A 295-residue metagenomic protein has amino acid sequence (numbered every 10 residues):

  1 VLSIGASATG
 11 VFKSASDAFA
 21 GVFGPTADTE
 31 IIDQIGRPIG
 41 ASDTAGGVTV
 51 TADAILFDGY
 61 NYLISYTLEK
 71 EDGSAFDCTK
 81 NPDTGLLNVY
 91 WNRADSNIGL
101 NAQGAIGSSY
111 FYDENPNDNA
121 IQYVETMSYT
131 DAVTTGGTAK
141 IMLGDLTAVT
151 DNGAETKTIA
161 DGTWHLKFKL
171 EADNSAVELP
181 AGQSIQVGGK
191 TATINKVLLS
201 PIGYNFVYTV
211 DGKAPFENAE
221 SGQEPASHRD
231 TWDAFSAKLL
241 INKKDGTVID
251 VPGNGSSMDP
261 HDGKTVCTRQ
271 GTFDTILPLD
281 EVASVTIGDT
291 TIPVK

Functional and structural regions predicted by a protein language model:
S3-K295: Alpha-helical, hydrophobic structural elements that either
